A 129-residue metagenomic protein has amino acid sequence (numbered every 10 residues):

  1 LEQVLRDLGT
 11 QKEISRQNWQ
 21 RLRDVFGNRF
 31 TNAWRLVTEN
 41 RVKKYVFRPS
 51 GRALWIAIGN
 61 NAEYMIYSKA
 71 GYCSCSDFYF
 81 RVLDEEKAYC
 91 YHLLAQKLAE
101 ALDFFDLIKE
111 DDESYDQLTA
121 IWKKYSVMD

Functional and structural regions predicted by a protein language model:
L1-D129: Long, low-complexity, compositionally biased intrinsically disordered regions
